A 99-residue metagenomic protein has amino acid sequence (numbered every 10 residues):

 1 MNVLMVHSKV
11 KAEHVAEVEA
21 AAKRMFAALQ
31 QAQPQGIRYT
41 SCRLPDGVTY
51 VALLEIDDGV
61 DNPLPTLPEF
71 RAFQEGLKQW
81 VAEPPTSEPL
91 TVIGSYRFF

Functional and structural regions predicted by a protein language model:
N2-K9, V51-L53: Active-site-flanking beta-strand signature of metal-NTP-handling nucleotidyl enzymes and homologous cyclase-like
V3, R38-Y39: Short hydrophobic/aromatic beta-strand element in the GNAT-like acyltransferase core that lines or flanks the acyl-donor
K9-A20: Short, surface-exposed ligand-recognition loops at beta-strand->loop->(often short) alpha-helix junctions that present
H14-A16, V60-D61, S95: Residue-level signal for secondary-structure boundary sites
R24-I37, L54-P89: An amphipathic, aromatic/His-enriched active-site/gating alpha helix that lines ligand/cofactor pockets
C42-L44: Short beta-strand micro-motifs enriched in acidic
D46-Y50: A short, glycine/Asx- and small/polar-enriched loop/turn that sits immediately N-terminal to a beta-strand
T91-F99: Short, low-order "capping/linker" segments at domain edges
